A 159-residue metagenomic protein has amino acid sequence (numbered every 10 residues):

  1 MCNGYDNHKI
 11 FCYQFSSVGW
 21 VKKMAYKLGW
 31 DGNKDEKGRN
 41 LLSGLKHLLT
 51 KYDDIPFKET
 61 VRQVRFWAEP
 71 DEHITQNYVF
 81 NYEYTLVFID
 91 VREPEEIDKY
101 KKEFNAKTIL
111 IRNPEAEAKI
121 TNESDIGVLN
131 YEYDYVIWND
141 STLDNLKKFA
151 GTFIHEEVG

Functional and structural regions predicted by a protein language model:
M1-H8: A conserved segment at the C-terminal end of the G1
H8-T85: ATP-dependent small-molecule kinase phosphotransfer cores that center on conserved nucleotide phosphate-binding segments
S17, V91, D140: Fold-independent oxyanion-binding glycine-rich loops and adjacent beta-strand/coil segments at enzyme active sites
W20, P94-E95: Short alpha-helical
L86-D90: Structural recognition of the conserved hydrophobic beta-strand(s) that form the central parallel beta-sheet of P-loop
E95-E103, K107-G159: Small-molecule kinase domains that catalyze NTP-dependent phosphoryl transfer to phosphate-bearing small molecules
